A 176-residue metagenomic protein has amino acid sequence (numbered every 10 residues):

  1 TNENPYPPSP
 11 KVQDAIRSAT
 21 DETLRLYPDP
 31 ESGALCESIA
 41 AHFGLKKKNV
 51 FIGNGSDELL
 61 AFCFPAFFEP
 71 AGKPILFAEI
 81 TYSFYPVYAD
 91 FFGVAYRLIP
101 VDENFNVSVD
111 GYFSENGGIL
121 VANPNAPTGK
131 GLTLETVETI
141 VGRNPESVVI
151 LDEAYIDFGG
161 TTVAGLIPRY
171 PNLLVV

Functional and structural regions predicted by a protein language model:
T1-E58, F62: N-terminal small-domain helix-loop-helix segment of the aminotransferase-like
N2-P5, S56-D57, Y82, N123-T128 (+1 more regions): Short glycine-rich anion-binding loops that position phosphate/pyrophosphate groups of nucleotides and phosphorylated
D14, A41, P65-E69, V87-F91 (+2 more regions): Short, well-ordered alpha-helices that flank and scaffold nucleotide-derived cofactor binding pockets
E31, I80, E153-Y155: Short strand-turn motif at the edge of the Rossmann-like AdoMet-binding core
L45, V94, S147: Short glycine/serine/threonine/alanine-rich loop segments
K46-V50, A71-P74, E153, P171-N172: Short acidic capping loops at alpha-helix termini that bridge into adjacent secondary structure
A66-A122, P127: PLP-dependent aminotransferase-like
D90, N106-E115, P127-V176: Active-site pre-lysine segment of PLP-dependent enzymes
